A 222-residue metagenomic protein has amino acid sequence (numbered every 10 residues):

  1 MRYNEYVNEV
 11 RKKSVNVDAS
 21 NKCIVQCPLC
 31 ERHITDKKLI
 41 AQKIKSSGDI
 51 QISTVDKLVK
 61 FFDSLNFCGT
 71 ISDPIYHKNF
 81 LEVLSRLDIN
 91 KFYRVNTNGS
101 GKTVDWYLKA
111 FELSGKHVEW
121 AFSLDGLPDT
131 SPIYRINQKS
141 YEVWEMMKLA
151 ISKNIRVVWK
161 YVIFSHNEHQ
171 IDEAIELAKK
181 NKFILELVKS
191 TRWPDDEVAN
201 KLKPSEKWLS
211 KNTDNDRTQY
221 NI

Functional and structural regions predicted by a protein language model:
M1-E119, I133-Y134, Q138-Y141, K153 (+1 more regions): Conserved alpha-helical substructure of the radical SAM core
Y6-V7, D18, H33-I34, K38-S53 (+1 more regions): Radical SAM enzyme [4Fe-4S]-AdoMet core and its adjacent flexible, acidic and glycine-rich loops/tails across
